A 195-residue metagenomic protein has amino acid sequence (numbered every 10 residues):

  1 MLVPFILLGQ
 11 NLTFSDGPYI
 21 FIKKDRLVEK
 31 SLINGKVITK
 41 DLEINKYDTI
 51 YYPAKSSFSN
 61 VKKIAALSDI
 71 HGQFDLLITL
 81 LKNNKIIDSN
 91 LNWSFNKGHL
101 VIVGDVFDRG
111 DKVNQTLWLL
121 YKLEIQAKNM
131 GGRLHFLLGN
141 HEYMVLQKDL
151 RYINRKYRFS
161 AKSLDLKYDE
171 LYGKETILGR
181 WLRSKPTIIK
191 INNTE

Functional and structural regions predicted by a protein language model:
M1-N11: Bacterial Sec-dependent N-terminal signal peptides
Q10-E195: Feature recognizes metal-dependent phosphohydrolase scaffolds
